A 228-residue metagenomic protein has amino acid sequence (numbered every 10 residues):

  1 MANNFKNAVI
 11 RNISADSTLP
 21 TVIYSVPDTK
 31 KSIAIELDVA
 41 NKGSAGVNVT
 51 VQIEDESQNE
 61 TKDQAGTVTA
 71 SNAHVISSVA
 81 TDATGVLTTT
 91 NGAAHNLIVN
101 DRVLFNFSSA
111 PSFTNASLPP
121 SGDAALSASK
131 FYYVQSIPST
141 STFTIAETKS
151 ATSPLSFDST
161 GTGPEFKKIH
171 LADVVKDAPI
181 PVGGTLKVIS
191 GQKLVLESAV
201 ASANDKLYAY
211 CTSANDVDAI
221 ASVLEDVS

Functional and structural regions predicted by a protein language model:
M1-S32, V47-T50, E54-Q58, S202-K206 (+1 more regions): C-terminal interaction-tip segments
I13-T21, T69-S71, D82-T84, S129 (+1 more regions): Solvent-exposed, conformationally flexible loop/turn segments
D28-I35, N96-I98: Extended extracellular/luminal ectodomain segments enriched in beta-structured repeat modules
S32-N41, V103-F105, D205-A209: A short beta-strand element within beta-rich, extracytoplasmic domains of secreted/secretory-pathway proteins
G43-G46, H95-I98, N215: Short proline/glycine-enriched turn/loop motifs at strand-loop junctions of beta-rich domains
E54-D63, T67, H170-D205: Intrinsically disordered, low-complexity Pro/Gly/Ser/Thr-rich segments with frequent PxxP/GP/PP motifs and embedded
Q64-L171: Small/polar beta-strand repeat architecture
N106-N115, Q192-L194, V200-A201, S213-N215: Short, charged beta-turn/beta-strand-edge "cap" motif at the junction between a beta-strand and an adjacent loop
